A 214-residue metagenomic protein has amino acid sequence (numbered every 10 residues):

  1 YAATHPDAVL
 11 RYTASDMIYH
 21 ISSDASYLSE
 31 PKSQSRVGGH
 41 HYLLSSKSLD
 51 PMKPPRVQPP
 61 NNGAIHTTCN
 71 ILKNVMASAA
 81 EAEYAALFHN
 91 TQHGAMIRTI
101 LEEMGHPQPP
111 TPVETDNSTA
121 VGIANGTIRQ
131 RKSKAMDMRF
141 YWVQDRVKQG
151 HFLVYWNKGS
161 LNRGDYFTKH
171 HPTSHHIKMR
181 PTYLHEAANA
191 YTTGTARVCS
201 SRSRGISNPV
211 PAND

Functional and structural regions predicted by a protein language model:
Y1-Y12: Amphipathic alpha-helical
D7, S22, P112: Catalytic cores of secreted/periplasmic or lumenal enzymes
D16-K32: Two-metal-ion RNase H-like nuclease active-site motif
S26-E30, K47-S48, I100: Short beta-turn/strand-loop junction motif enriched in small, turn-promoting residues
E30-K32, M52, G122-I123, D165: Short helix/loop capping segments that flank catalytic or ligand/cofactor-binding pockets
S35-Y42: Short glycine-rich loop/turn motifs
S46-A85: A short, polar/acidic, helix/strand-boundary loop motif
N70-D214: RNase H-like nuclease module associated with reverse transcription
